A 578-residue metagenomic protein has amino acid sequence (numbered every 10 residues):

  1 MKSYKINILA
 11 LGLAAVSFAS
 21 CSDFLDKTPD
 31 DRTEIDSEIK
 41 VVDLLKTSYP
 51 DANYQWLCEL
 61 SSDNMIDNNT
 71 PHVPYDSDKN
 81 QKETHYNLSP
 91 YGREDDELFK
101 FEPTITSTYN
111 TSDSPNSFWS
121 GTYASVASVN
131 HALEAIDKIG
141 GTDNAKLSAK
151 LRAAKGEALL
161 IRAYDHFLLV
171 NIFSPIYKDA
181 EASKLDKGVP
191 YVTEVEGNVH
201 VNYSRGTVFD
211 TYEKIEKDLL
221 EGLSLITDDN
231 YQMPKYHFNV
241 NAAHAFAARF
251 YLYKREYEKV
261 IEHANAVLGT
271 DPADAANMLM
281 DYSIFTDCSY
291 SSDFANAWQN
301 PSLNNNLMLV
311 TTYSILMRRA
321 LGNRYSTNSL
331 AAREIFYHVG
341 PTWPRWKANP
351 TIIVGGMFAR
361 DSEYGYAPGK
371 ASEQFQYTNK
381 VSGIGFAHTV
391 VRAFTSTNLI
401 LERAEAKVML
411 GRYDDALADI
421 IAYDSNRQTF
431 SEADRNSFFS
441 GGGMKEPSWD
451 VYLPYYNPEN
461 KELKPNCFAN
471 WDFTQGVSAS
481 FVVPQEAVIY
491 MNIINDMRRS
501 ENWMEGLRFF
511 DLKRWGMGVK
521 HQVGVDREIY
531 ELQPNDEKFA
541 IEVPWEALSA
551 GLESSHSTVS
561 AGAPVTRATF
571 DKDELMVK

Functional and structural regions predicted by a protein language model:
M1-D31: Bacterial Sec-dependent N-terminal signal peptides
C21-N80, Y325-L330, I335-V339, G516-K578: Membrane-proximal, proline-rich intrinsically disordered regions
S22, V240-M280, A561, A568-V577: Aromatic-residue-lined binding/catalytic grooves and analogous aromatic/hydrophobic interfacial grooves in multimeric
S61, I261-T397, T429-F481, I493 (+4 more regions): Hydrophobic-face positions in mid-chain alpha helices that act as interaction patches
G92-S174, G206-F209, L219-D228, I384-V391 (+3 more regions): Conserved, well-structured interaction surfaces
